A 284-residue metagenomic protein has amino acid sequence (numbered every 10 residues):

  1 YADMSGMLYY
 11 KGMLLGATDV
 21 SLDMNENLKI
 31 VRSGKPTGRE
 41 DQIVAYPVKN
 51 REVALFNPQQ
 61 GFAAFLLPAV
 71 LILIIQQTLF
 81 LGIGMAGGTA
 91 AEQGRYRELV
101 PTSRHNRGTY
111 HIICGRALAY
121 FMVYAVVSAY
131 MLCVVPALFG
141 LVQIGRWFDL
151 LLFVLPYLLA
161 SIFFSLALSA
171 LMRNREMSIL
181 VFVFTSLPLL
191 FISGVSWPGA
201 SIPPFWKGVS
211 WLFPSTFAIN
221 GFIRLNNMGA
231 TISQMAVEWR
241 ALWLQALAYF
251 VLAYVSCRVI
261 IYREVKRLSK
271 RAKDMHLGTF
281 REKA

Functional and structural regions predicted by a protein language model:
Y1-G82: Transport-system extracytoplasmic interface segments
S5, Q42, R51, L55 (+10 more regions): Juxtamembrane loop-helix boundary motifs flanking transmembrane segments in multi-pass membrane proteins
R39-K49, R95, L212-I223: Peri-membrane helix termini and adjoining interfacial loops of integral membrane proteins
V53-P136: Hydrophobic alpha-helical transmembrane segments of multi-pass membrane transport proteins
M122, Y130-V134, V142-A284: Membrane-spanning alpha-helical segments of multipass transporters and channels
